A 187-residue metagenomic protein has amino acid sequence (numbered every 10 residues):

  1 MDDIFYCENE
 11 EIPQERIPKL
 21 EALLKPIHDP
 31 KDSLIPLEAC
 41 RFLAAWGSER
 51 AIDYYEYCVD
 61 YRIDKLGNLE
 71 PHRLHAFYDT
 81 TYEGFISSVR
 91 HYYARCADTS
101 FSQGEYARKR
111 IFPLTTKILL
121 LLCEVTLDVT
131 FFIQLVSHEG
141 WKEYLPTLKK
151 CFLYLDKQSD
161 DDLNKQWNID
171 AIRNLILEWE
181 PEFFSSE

Functional and structural regions predicted by a protein language model:
M1-Q14, L34-W46, N68-Q103, V129-E139 (+1 more regions): Structural detector for internal amphipathic alpha-helices that build alpha-solenoid repeat scaffolds
E11-I27, E49-Y61, D98-K117, W141-Y154 (+1 more regions): Amphipathic alpha-helical scaffolding segments comprising HEAT/armadillo-like alpha-solenoid repeats
K25-D29, A44-A45, L120-L122, S137: Alpha-solenoid HEAT/Armadillo repeat architecture
I27, N68-L74, K117-L121: Flexible helix-coil transition and linker loops at the boundaries of alpha-helical arrays
D29, S33, D64-K65, D79 (+2 more regions): Alpha-helix N-cap/helix-start positions at coil->helix boundaries
Y55-L69, L74: Short linear, low-complexity motifs centered on an aromatic residue
K109-V136: Ampipathic, surface-exposed secondary-structure segments
L153-E187: Eukaryotic acidic, Ser/Thr-rich intrinsically disordered low-complexity regions
